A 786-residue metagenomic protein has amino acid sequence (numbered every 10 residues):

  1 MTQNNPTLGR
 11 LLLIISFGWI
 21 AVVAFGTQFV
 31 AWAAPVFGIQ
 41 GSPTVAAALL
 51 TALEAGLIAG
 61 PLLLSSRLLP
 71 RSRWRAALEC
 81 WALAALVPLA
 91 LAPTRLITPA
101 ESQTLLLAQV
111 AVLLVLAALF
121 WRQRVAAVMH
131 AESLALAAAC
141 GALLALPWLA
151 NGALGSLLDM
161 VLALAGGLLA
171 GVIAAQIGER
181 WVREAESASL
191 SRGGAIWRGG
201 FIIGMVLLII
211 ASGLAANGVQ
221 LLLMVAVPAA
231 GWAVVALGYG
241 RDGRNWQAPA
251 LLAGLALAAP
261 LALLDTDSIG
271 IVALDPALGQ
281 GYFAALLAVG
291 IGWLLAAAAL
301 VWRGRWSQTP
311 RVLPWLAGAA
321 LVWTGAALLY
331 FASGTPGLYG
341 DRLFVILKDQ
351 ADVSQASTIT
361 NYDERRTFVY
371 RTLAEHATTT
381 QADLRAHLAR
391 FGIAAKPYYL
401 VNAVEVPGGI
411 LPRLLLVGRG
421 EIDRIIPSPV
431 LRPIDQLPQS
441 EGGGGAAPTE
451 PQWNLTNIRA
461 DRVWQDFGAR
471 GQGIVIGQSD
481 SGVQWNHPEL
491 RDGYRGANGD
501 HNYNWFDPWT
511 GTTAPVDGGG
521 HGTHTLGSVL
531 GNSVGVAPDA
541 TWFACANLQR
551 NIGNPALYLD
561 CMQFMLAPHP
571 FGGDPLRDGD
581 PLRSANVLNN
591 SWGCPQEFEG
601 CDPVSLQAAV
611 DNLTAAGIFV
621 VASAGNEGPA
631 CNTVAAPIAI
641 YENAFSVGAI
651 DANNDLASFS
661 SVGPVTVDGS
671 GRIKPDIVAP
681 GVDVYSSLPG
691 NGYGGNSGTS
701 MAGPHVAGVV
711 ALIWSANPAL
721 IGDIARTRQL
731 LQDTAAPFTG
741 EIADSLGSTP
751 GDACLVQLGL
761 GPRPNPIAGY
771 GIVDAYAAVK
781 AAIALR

Functional and structural regions predicted by a protein language model:
N5-F29, F37-L64, P93, V112-A118 (+5 more regions): Acidic-leg catalytic submotif of subtilisin-like serine proteases
N5-V22, G41-T51, T98-A108, L158-L164 (+5 more regions): Protease zymogen maturation seam
L13, L49, E101-Q109, P336-G340 (+10 more regions): Subtilisin-like serine protease catalytic core
A33-A46, P93-L105, L146-G166, A185-G194 (+10 more regions): Substrate-binding/access-modulating region of protease and related hydrolase catalytic domains
Q40-T44, P70-C80, A84, P99-S102 (+8 more regions): Autoinhibitory propeptides
G254, N498-G499, A639-S715, Y776-A777: Extracellular S/T/G-rich loop segment that most often corresponds to the catalytic His/Ser-adjacent loop
P310-R311, A319-G340, K396, I410-P412 (+4 more regions): N-terminal domain-start motif of subtilase-like serine proteases
L576-S591, S715-R786: C-terminal subdomain of the subtilisin-like protease fold in secreted/lumenal serine endopeptidases
